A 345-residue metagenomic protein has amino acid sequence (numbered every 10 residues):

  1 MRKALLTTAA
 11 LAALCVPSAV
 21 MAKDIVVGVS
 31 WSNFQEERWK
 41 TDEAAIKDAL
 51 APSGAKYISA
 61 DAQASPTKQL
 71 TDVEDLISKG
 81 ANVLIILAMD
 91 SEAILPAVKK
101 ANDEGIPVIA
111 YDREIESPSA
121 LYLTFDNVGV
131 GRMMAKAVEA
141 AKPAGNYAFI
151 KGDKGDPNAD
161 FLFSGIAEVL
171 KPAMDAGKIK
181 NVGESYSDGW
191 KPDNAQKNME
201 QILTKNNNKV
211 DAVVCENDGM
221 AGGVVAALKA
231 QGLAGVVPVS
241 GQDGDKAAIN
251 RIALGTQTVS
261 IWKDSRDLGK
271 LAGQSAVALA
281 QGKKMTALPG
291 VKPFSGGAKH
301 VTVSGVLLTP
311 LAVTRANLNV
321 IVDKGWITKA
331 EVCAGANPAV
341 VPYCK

Functional and structural regions predicted by a protein language model:
M1-T8: Bacterial N-terminal signal peptides that target proteins for export
L5, A22-K345: A residue-level marker of the well-folded mature domains of exported/periplasmic proteins
T8-V16: Bacterial N-terminal signal peptides
V16-A22: Sec/Tat signal peptide C-region and signal peptidase I cleavage site
